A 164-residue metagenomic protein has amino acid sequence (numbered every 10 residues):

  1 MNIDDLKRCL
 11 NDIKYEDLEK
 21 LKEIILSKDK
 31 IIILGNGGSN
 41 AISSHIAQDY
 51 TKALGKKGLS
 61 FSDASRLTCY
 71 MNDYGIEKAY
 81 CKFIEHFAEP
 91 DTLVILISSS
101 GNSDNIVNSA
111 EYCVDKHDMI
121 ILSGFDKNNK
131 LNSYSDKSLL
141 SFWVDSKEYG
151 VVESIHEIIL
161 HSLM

Functional and structural regions predicted by a protein language model:
M1-L10: Helix-enriched interaction subdomains in cytosolic or periplasmic regions, typified by TIR/SEFIR signaling/NADase cores
D5, K20-I24, I42-D49: Residue-level detector of alpha-helical secondary structure
K7-R8, Y15-E16, I33, Y70: Short secondary-structure boundary micro-motifs
C9-K28: A short, well-structured juxtamembrane/interface segment
I33-M164: Glycine-rich phosphate-binding loops that contact phosphosugars or nucleotide phosphates
